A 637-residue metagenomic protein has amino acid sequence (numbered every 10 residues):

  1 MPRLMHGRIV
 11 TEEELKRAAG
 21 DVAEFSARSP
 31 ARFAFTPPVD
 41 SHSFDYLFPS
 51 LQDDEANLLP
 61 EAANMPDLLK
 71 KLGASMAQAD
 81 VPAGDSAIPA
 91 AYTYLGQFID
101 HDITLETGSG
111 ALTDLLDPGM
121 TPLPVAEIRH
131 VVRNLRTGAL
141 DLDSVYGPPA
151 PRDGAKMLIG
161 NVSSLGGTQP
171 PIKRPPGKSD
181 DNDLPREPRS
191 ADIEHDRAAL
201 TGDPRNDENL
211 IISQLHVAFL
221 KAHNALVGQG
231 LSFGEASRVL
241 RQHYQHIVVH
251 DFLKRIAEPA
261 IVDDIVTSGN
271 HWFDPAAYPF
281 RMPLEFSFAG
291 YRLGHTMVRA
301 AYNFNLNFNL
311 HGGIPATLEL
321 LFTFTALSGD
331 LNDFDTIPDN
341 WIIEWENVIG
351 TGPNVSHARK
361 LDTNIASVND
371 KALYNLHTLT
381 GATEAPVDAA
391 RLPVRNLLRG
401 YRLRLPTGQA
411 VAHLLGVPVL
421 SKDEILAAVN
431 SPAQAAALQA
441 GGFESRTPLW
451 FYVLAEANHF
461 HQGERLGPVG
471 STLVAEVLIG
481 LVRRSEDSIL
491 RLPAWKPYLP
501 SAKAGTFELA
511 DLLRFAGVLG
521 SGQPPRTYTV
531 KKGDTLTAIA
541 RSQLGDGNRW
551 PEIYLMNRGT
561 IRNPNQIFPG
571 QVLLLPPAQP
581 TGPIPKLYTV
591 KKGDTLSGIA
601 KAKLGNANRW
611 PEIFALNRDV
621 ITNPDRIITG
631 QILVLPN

Functional and structural regions predicted by a protein language model:
M1-R205, N209-L210, L231-P524: Terminal regions of secretory-pathway proteins
N209-L226, V239-L240: Mobile, glycine-rich extracellular loop/lid and propeptide segments that shape or gate substrate/ligand access
L240, Y244, N557, N617: Acidic helix/loop microenvironments that form the catalytic cleft of cell-wall polysaccharide enzymes
Q523-G547, Q571, Q579-A607, P611-F614 (+1 more regions): Primarily a LysM-type cell-wall glycan-binding module
R558-R562, R618-T622: Short alpha-helix capping/helix-loop boundary micro-motifs
I567-P576, I627-L635: Generic detector of short, aliphatic-rich beta-strand segments that form the cores of beta-sheets in diverse domain
